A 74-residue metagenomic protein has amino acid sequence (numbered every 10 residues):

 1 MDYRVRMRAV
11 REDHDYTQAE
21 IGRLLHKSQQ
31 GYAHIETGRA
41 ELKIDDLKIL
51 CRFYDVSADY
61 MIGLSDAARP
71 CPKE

Functional and structural regions predicted by a protein language model:
M1-D13: A short, Lys/Arg-rich alpha-helix, primarily the initiator
R8, I44-D45: Short, Lys/Arg-enriched C-terminal cap helix and immediately downstream tail that follows
E12, R23, R52: Alpha-helical residues within the helix-turn-helix
D13, H34, I62-E74: Short, charged recognition helix plus adjacent turn of helix-turn-helix-like nucleic-acid-binding domains
D15-T37: Short alpha-helical DNA-recognition segment
H26, D45-Y60: DNA major-groove recognition helix of helix-turn-helix/homeodomain DNA-binding modules
